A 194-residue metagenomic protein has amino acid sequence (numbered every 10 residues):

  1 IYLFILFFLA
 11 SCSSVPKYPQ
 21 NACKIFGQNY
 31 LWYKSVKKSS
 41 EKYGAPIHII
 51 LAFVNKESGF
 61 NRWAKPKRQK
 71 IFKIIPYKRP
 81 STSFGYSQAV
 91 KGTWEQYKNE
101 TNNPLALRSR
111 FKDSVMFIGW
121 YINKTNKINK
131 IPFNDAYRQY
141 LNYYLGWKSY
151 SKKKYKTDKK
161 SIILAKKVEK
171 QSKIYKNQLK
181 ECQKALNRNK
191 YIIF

Functional and structural regions predicted by a protein language model:
I1-C12: Sec-dependent bacterial lipoprotein signal peptides
S13-I71, N126-K127, L179: Export/targeting segments at the very N-terminus of extracytoplasmic proteins
Q20-F26, V36-S40, P76-F84, E100-F111 (+2 more regions): Second-shell loop/turn segments in exported
K34-K38, L51, M116-W120, L141 (+2 more regions): Solvent-exposed, polar/charged alpha-helical surfaces in well-ordered, non-transmembrane soluble domains, broadly
A64-Q96, Y140-Y143, K160: Short, surface-exposed glycine/acidic/tryptophan-bearing loops
K78, N134-N187: Catalytic and substrate-binding regions of cell-wall glycan-acting enzymes that process beta-1,4-linked
Y86-R138, N142-Y150, V168-E169: Alpha-helical segment that forms one wall of the substrate-binding/catalytic cleft in peptidoglycan-active domains
R188-F194: Low-complexity, Gly/Ser/Thr/Pro-rich intrinsically disordered linker/tail segments
